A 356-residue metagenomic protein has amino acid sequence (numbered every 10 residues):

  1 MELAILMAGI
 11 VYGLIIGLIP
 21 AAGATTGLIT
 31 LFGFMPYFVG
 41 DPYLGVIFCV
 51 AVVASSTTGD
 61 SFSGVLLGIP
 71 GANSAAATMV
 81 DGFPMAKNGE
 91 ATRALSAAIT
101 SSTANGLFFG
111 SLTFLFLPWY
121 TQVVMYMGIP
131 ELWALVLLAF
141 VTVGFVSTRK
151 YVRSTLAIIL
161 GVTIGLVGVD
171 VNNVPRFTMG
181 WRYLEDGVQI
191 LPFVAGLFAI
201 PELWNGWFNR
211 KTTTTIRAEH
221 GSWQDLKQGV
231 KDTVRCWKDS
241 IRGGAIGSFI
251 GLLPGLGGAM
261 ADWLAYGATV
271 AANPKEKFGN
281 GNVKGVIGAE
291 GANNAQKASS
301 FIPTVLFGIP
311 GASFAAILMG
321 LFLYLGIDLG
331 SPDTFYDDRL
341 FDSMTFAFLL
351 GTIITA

Functional and structural regions predicted by a protein language model:
M1, P36-I47, P310, I327-R339: Helix-coil boundary and interhelical linker segments in multi-pass alpha-helical membrane proteins
M1-C49, N88-A97, S102, G106-L117 (+4 more regions): N-terminal alpha-helical transmembrane segments of multi-pass membrane transport and channel/translocase proteins
M1-G45, T121-Q122, F177-N282: Helix-loop-helix hairpins and the membrane-proximal interhelical loops of multi-pass alpha-helical transport proteins
I5, G9, G13, G17 (+23 more regions): Alpha-helical transmembrane segments in multi-pass membrane proteins
L18-L28, L44, V65-T78, M127-L132 (+2 more regions): Short, non-helical or kinked segments that cap or interrupt transmembrane helices
P42-I47, P84-S101, N273-I287, S313-A316: Membrane-interface alpha-helices at helix entry/exit sites of multi-pass transporters
L66-A94, W119, K277-N282, I317 (+1 more regions): Flexible loop linkers connecting adjacent transmembrane helices in multi-pass alpha-helical membrane transporters
S96-K211, L323-A356: Membrane-embedded alpha-helical modules
